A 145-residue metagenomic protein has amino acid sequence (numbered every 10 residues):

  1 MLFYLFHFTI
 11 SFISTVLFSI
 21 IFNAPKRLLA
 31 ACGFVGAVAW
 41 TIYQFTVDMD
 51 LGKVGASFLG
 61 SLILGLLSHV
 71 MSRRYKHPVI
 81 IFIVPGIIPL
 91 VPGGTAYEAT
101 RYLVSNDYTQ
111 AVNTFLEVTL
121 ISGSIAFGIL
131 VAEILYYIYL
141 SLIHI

Functional and structural regions predicted by a protein language model:
M1-I10, D50-I63, V118-L120: Structural signature of hydrophobic alpha-helical transmembrane segments
M1-L17, C32-T41, S141: Hydrophobic, membrane-facing alpha-helical anchors
F12-A24, W40-L51, Y108, I125: Short juxtamembrane and helix-loop transition motifs at transmembrane-helix boundaries in membrane proteins
I13-A24, L28, L66-V79, E133-Y139: C-terminal ends of transmembrane helices
R27-V38, G55-G60, I80-P89: Cytoplasmic-side transmembrane-helix entry/capping segments in multi-pass membrane proteins
F34-T46, G65, P85-E98: Small-residue-rich segments of transmembrane alpha-helices in multi-pass membrane proteins, especially helix faces
T95-S141: C-terminal binding/interaction regions
I143-I145: Conserved small/polar residues in nucleotide/adenosyl-binding loops
